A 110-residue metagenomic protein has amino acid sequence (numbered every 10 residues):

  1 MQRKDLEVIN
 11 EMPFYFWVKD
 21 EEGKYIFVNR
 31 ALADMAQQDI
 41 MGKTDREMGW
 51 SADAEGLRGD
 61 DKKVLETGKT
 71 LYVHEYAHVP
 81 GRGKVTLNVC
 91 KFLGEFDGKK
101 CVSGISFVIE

Functional and structural regions predicted by a protein language model:
M1-Y25, R30: Sensory modules in modular signal-transduction proteins
A33-E47: PAS and related sensory helical modules
G49-E66: PAS/Per-ARNT-Sim sensory domains
D60, L71-A77, N88: PAS and PAS-like sensory modules
Y76-R82, E95: PAS-family sensory domains
V89-V102, I109: Short loop/turn elements at sensory-signaling interfaces that couple input to output
